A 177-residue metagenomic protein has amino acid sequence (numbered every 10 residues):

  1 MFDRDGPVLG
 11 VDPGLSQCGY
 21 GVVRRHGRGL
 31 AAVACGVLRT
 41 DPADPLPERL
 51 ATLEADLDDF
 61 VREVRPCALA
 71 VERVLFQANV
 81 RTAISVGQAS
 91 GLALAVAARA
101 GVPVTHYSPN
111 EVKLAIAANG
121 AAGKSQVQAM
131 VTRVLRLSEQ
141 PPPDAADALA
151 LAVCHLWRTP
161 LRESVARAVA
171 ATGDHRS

Functional and structural regions predicted by a protein language model:
M1-S177: Phosphate- and other anionic-substrate recognition elements at nucleic-acid/protein interfaces
